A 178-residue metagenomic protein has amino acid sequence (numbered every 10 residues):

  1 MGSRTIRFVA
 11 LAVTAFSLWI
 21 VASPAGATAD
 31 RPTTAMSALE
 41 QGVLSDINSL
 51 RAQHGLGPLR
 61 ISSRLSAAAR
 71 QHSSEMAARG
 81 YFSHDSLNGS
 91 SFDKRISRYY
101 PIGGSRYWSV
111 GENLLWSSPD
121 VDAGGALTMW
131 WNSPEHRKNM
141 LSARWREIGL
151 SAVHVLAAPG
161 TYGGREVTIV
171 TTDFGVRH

Functional and structural regions predicted by a protein language model:
M1-A10: Bacterial N-terminal signal peptides that target proteins for export
R4-T5, F82-S83, P101, L115: A short, ordered amphipathic alpha-helix with a cationic face
A10-I20: Bacterial N-terminal signal peptides
W19-T33: C-terminal region of N-terminal signal peptides and the immediate post-cleavage residues of exported proteins
A35-Y99, A143-G149, V153: Short, well-ordered surface patches within globular domains
F92-H178: A well-ordered secondary-structure block
